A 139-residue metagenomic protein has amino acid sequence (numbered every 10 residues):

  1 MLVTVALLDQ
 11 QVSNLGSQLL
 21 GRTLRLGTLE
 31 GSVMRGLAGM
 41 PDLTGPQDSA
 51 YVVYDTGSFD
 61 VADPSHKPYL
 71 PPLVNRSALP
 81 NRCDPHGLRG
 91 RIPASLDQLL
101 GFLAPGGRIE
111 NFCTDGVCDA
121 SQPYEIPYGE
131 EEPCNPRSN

Functional and structural regions predicted by a protein language model:
M1-N139: Alpha/beta-hydrolase-fold serine-hydrolase catalytic core, especially in secreted/extracellular enzymes
